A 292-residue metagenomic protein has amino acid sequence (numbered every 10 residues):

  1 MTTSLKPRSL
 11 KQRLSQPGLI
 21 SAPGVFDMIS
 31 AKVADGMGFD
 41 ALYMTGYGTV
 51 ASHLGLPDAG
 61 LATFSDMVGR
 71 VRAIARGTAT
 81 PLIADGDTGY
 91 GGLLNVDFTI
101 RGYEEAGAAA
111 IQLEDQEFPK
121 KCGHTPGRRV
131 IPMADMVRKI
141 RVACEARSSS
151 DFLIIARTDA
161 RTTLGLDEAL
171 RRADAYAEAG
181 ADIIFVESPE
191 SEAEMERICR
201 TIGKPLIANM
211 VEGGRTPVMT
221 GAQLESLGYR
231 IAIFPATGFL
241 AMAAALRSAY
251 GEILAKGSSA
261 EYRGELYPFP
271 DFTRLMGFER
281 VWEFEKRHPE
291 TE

Functional and structural regions predicted by a protein language model:
T2-A244, S248-G251, R287-T291: Alpha/beta enzyme core
I253-E292: Flexible C-terminal active-site loop/helix
